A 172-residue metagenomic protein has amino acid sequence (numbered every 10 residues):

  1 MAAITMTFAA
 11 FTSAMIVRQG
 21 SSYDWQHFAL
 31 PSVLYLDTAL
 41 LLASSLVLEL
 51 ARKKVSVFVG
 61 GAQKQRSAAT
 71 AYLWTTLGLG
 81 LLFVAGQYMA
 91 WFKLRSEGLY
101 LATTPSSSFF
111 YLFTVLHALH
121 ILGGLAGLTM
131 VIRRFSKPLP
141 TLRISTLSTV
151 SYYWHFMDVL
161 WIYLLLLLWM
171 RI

Functional and structural regions predicted by a protein language model:
M1-I172: ...captures the hydrophobic TM-helix bundle architecture rather than a specific catalytic motif, and can also fire on
